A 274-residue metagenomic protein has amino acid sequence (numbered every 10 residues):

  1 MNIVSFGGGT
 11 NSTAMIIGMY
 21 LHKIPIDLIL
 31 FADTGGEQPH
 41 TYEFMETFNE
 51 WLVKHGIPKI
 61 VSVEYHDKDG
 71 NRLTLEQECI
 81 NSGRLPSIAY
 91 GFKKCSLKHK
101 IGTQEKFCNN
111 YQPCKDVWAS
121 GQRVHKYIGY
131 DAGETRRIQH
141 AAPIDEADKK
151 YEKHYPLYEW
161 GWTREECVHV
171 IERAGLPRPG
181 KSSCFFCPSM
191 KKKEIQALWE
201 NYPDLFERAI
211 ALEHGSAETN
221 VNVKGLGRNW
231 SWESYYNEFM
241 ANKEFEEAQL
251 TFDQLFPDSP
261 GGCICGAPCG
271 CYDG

Functional and structural regions predicted by a protein language model:
M1-G274: Nucleotide-activated chemistry modules centered on ATP-dependent adenylation/adenylyltransferase
